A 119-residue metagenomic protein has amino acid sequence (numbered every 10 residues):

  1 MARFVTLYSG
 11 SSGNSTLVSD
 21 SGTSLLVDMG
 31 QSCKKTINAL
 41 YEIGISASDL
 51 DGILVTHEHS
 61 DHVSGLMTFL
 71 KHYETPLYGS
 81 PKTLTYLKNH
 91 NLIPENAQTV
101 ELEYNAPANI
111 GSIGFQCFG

Functional and structural regions predicted by a protein language model:
M1-I43: Conserved beta-strand hairpin/beta-sheet module of binuclear metal-dependent hydrolase folds, prominently
R3-T6, S32, I53-T56, Q116-G119: Short, flexible loop segments at the rims of nucleotide/cofactor-binding pockets, characterized by
Y8, L17, G44, F69 (+2 more regions): Short secondary-structure boundary/capping segments
S12, S32, H59, T83 (+1 more regions): A generic "binding-loop/recognition-motif" signal
V18, D28, H57, L77 (+1 more regions): Divalent metal-coordination and catalytic microenvironments
S21-T23, K71-T75, I93-N96: Short glycine/proline-enriched coil/turn segments at helix->beta-strand junctions
C33-G79: Active-site metal-binding motif and surrounding structural segment of the metallo-beta-lactamase
P81-G119: Metallo-beta-lactamase
